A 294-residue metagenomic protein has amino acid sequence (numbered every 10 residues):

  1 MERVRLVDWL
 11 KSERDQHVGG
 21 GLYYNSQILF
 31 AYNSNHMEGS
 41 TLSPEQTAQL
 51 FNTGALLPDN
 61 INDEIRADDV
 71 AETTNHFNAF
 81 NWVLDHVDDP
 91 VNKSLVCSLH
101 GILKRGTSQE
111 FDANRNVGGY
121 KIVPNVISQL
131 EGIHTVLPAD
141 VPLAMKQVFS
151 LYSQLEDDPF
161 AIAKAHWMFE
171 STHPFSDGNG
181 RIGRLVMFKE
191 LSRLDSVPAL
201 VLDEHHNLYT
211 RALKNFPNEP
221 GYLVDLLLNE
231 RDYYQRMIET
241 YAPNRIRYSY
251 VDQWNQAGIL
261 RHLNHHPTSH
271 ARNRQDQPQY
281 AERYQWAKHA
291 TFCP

Functional and structural regions predicted by a protein language model:
M1-D177, R181-P294: FIC/Doc superfamily catalytic core
